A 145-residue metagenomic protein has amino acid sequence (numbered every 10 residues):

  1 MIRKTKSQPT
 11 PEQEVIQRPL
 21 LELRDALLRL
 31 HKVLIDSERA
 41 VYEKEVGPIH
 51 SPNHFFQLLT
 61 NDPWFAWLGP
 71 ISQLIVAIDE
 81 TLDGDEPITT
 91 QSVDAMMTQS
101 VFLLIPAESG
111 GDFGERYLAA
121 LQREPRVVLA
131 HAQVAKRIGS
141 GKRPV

Functional and structural regions predicted by a protein language model:
I2-V145: Surface-exposed peri-terminal alpha-helical interaction modules
